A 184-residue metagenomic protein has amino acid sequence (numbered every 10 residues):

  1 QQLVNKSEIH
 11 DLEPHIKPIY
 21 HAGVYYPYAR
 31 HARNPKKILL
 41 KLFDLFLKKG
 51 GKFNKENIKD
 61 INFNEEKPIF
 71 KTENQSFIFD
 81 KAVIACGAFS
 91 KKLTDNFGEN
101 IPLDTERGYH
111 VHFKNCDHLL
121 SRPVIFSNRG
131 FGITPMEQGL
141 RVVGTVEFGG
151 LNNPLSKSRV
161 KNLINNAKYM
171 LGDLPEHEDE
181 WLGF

Functional and structural regions predicted by a protein language model:
Q1-S7: Dinucleotide-binding Rossmann-like beta1-alpha1 core, especially the glycine-rich loop that anchors the ADP
D11-P18: Flexible hinge/switch segments at interdomain interfaces of large molecular machines
P14, L47-G51, Y169-D173: Generic secondary-structure signature for well-ordered alpha-helical cores
P18-K81: Helical element adjacent to the flavin cofactor pocket in flavoenzyme catalytic cores
F63, S76-F77, K81-F184: Active-site substrate-recognition segment that forms the wall of the catalytic cavity or substrate channel
